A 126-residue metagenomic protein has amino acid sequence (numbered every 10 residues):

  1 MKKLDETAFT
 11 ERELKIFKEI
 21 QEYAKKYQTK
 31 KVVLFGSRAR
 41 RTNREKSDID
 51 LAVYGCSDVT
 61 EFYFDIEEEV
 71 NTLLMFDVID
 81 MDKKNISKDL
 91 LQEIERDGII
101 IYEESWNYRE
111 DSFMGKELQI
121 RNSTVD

Functional and structural regions predicted by a protein language model:
M1-K31, A39-E45, Y54-D126: Catalytic core of pol beta-like nucleotidyltransferases
D48: S-adenosyl-L-methionine
